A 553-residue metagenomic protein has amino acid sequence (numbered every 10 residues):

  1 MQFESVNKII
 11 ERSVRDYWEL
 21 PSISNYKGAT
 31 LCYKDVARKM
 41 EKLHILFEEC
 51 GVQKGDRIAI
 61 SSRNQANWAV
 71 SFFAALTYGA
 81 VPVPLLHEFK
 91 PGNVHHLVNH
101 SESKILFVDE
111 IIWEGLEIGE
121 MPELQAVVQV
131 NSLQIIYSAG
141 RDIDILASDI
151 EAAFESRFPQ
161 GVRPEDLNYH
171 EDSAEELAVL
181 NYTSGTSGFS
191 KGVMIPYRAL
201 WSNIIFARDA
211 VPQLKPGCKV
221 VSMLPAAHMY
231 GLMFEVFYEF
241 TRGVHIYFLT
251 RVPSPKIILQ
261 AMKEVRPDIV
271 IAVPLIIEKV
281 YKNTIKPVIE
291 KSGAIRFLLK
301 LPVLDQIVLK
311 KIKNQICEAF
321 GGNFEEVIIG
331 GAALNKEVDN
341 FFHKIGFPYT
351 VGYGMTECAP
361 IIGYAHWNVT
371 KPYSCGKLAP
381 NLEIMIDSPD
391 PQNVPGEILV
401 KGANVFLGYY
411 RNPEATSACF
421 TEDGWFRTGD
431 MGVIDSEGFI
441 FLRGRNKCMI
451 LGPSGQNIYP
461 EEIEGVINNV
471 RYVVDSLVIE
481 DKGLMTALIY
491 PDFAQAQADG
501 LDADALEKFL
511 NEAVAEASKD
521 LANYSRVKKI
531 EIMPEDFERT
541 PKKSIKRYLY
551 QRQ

Functional and structural regions predicted by a protein language model:
I9, C50, T77, V81-F154 (+1 more regions): Structural core segment of the AMP-binding/adenylate-forming
W18-E19, Q129, S148-Y182, F189 (+1 more regions): Conserved pre-ATP/AMP-binding loop-to-beta segment of ANL
A29-T30, I45-G92, M223: Conserved AMP-binding/adenylate-forming
C32-Y33, A178-I204: Conserved AMP-binding A3 loop
W201-K219, A226-N314, N323, P348: Conserved AMP-binding/adenylation subdomain of ANL enzymes
Y247-L249, V327, L334-G396, N404-L407 (+1 more regions): Conserved ATP-binding loop and adjacent catalytic segment of the adenylate-forming AMP-binding
Q392-N393, E397-G452: Conserved ATP-binding/catalytic segment of the ANL
I450, D475, E480-G483, A515-Q553: Conserved C-terminal "lid"/linker of ANL adenylate-forming enzymes
